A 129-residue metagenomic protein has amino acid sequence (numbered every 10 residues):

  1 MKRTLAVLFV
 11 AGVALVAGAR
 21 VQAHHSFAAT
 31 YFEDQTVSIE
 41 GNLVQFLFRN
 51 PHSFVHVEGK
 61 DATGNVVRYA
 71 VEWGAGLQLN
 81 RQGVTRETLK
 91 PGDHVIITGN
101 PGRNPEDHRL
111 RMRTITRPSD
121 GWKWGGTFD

Functional and structural regions predicted by a protein language model:
M1-T4: Positively charged n-region of N-terminal signal peptides that target proteins for export
V7-V16: Bacterial N-terminal signal peptides
Q22-V37: Short boundary/loop segments of OB/S1/cold-shock single-stranded nucleic-acid-binding domains
G41-L43: Conserved hydrophobic positions within beta-strands
R49-K60: Short aromatic-glycine-enriched beta-strand elements
W73-R81: Short, structured beta-strand/loop micro-motifs enriched in basic residues and often containing a Trp
R81-I97: Short nucleic-acid-contacting surface segments enriched for D/E, G, S/T with interspersed K/R
G102-F128: OB-fold/S1-family single-stranded nucleic acid-binding modules
